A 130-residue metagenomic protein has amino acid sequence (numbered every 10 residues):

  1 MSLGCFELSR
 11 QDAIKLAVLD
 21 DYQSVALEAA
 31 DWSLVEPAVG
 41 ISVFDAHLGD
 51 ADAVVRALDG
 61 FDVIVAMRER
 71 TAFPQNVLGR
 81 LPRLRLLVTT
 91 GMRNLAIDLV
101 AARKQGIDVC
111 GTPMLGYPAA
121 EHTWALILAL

Functional and structural regions predicted by a protein language model:
S2-V63, M67-R68: N-terminal glycine-/charge-rich "phosphate-binding" loop or analogous flexible N-terminal tail
F61-L130: Phosphate/diphosphate ligand-binding glycine-rich loop within oxidoreductases
